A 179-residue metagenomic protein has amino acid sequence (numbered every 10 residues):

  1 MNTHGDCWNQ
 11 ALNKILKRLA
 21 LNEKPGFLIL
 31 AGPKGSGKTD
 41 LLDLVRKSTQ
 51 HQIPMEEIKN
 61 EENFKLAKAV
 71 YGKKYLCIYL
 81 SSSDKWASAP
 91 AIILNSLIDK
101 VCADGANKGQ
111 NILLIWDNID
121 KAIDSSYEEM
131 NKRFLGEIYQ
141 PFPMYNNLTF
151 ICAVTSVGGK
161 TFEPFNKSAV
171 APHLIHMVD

Functional and structural regions predicted by a protein language model:
M1-L16: N-terminal pre-Walker A segment at the start of P-loop NTPase domains
R18-P25: Phosphate-binding P-loop
P25-L44: Walker A/P-loop nucleotide-binding motif
A31-G32, N60-K65, C77-W86: A short hydrophobic beta-strand->loop->alpha-helix junction that borders the nucleotide-binding pocket of P-loop NTPases
T39-K73: P-loop NTPase Walker A phosphate-binding motif
S82-A103: Short glycine-rich substrate-engagement loop in P-loop NTPases that contacts/grips substrate
S82-W86, G105-N131: Conserved P-loop NTPase "ATPase switch" module shared by AAA+ and STAND
K132-D179: The catalytic "switch" region of P-loop NTPases
